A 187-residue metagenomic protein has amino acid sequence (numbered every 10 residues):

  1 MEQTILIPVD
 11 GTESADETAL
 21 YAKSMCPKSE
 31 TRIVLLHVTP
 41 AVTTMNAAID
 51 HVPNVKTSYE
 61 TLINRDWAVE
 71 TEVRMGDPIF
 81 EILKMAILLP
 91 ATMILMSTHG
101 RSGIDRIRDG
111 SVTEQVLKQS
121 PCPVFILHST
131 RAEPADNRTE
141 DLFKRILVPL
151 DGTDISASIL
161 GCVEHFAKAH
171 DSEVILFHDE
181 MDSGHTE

Functional and structural regions predicted by a protein language model:
M1-A48, L142-E187: Small/aliphatic-rich secondary-structure junction motif
Q3-T4, K84-A135: Gly/Ser-rich helix-loop-strand patches that form or flank binding pockets for ribonucleotide-derived cofactors
Y21, D50-S58, E81, C162: Short, solvent-exposed amphipathic alpha-helices that sit in or adjacent to ligand/effector-binding or catalytic
C26, L62-N64, A86, V116-L117 (+1 more regions): A generic structural signal for well-ordered alpha-helical segments
A68-T71: Rossmann-fold cofactor-recognition segment
V73-E81: Charged docking surfaces used in two-component/phosphorelay signaling
P134-T139, H185: Glycine-rich, charge-decorated loop segments at or immediately adjacent to ligand/cofactor-binding or catalytic sites
